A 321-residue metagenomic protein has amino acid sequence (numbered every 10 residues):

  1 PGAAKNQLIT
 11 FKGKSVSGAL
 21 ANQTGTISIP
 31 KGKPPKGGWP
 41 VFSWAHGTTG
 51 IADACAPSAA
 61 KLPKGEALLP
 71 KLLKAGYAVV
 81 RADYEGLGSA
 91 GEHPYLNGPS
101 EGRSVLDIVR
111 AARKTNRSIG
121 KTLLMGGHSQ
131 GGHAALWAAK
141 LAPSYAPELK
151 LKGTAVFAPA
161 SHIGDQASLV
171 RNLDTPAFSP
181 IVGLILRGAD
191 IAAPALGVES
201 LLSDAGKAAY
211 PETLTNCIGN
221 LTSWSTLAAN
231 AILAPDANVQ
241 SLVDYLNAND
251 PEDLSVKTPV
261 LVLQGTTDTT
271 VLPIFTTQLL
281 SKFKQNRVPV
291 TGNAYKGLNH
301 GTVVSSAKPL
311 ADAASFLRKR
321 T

Functional and structural regions predicted by a protein language model:
P1-G37, V41: N-terminal cap/lid segment of alpha/beta-hydrolase-fold proteins
G18, K33-W39, W44-R81, E85-G91 (+1 more regions): Short substrate-entry loop that stabilizes the transition state in hydrolases
Y95-N116: Alpha/beta-hydrolase active-site loop
R110-F178: Primarily recognizes the serine-hydrolase "nucleophile elbow" in alpha/beta-hydrolase and SGNH/GDSL folds
F157-E252: Accessory cap/linker subdomain of secreted extracellular hydrolases
I163, T266-V271: Acidic catalytic loop of the alpha/beta-hydrolase fold
P235-D244, T270, T277-T321: C-terminal catalytic histidine-bearing segment of alpha/beta-hydrolase fold enzymes
V256, L261-D268: Short beta-strand/loop motif that positions the catalytic acidic residue of the alpha/beta-hydrolase fold
